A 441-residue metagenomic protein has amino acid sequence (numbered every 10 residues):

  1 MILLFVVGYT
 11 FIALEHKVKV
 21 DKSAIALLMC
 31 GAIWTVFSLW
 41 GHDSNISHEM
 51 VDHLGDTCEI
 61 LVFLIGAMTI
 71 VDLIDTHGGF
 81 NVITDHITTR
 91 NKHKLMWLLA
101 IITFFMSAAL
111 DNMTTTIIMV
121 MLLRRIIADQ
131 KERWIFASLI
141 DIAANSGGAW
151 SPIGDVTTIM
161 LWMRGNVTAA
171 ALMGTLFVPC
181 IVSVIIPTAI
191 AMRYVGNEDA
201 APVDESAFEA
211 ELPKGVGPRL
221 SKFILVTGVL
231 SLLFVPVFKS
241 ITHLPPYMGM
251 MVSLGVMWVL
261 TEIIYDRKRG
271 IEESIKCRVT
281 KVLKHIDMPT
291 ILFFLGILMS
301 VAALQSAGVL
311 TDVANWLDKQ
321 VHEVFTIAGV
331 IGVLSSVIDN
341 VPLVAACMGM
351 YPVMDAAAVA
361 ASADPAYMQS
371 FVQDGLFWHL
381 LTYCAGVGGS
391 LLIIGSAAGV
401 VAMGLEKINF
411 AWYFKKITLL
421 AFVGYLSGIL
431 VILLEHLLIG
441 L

Functional and structural regions predicted by a protein language model:
M1-Y9, K19-G41, T57-T69, S221-S231 (+2 more regions): Hydrophobic mid-bilayer segments of alpha-helices in multi-pass membrane transport proteins, especially secondary
I2, L27-L28, L61, M96-I101 (+9 more regions): Hydrophobic alpha-helical transmembrane segments
K17-S23, I46-E59, A169-V178, G217 (+5 more regions): Interfacial loop-to-helix junctions that mark the boundaries of transmembrane helices in multi-pass membrane
K22-C30, H86-L98, E132-I142, L292: Cytoplasmic-side transmembrane-helix entry/capping segments in multi-pass membrane proteins
I33-D43, M50-G55, M106-A143, G147 (+3 more regions): Membrane-interfacial helix-loop connectors
G55-G66, A171-P187, T242-G255, I327 (+1 more regions): Alpha-helical transmembrane segments
H77, T84-H86, L95, L99 (+2 more regions): Transmembrane helical segments that form the transport core of multi-pass membrane transport proteins
D129-W134, S138, W150-S151, M160-L161 (+4 more regions): Juxtamembrane and boundary regions of transmembrane helices in multi-pass small-molecule transporters and channels
